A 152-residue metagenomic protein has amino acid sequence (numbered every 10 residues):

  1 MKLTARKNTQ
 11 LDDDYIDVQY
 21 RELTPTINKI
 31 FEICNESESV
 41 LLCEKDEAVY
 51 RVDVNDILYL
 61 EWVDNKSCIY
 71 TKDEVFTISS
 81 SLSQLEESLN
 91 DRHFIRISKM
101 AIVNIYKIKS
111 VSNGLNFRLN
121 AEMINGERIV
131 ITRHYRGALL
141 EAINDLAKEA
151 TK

Functional and structural regions predicted by a protein language model:
M1-T26: N-terminal regulatory/sensing modules of transcriptional regulators
D12-D14, L23, V40-L42, A147-E149: Long, contiguous, secondary-structure-rich segments that constitute the structural scaffold of globular domains
Y20-R21, K99, R133: Conserved residues at beta->alpha junctions
T26-I124, R128-V130: Conserved binding/recognition cores within well-folded domains
V130-I131, G137-E141: C-terminal structural segments of small proteins and small subunits
E141-K152: Short, charged, intrinsically disordered terminal tails
